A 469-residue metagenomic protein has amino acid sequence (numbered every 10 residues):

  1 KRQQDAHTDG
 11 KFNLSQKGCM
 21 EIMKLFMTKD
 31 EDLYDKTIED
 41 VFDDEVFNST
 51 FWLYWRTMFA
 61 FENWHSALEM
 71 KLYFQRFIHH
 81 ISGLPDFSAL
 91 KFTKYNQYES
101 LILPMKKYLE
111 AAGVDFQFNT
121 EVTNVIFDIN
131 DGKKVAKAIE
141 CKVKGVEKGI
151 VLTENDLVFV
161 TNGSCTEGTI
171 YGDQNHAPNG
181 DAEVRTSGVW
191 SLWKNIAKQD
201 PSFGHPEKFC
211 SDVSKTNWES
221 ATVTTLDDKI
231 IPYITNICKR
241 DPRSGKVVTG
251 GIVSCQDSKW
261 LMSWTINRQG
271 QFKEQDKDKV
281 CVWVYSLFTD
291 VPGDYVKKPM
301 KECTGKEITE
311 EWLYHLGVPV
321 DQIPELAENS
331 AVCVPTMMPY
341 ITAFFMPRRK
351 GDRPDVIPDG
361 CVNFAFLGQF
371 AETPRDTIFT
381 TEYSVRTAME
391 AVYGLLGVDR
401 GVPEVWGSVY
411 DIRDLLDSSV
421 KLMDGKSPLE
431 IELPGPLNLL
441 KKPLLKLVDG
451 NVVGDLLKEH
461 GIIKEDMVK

Functional and structural regions predicted by a protein language model:
R2-R76, K91-F92: Rossmann-like flavin
F12-Q16, E31, D44, N63 (+8 more regions): Intrinsic-disorder-associated interaction segments
K17, E45, S49, L53 (+5 more regions): A structural signal for well-ordered alpha-helical segments within the folded catalytic domains of diverse enzymes
F59, N63, I78-T93, N155-Y410: C-terminal segments that line or cap access tunnels to active or ligand-binding sites in enzymes and enzyme-associated
Q75-L157, N162-G163, N175-H176, D181-W190: Helical element adjacent to the flavin cofactor pocket in flavoenzyme catalytic cores
T169-I170, G368-F379, R413-S418, K442-G461: Short secondary-structure transition/capping segments
A182, E207-S214, L433-K469: Long, low-complexity intrinsically disordered regulatory regions in eukaryotic signaling/cytoskeletal proteins
G394-G454: Active-site-proximal substrate-binding core of FAD-dependent oxidoreductases
